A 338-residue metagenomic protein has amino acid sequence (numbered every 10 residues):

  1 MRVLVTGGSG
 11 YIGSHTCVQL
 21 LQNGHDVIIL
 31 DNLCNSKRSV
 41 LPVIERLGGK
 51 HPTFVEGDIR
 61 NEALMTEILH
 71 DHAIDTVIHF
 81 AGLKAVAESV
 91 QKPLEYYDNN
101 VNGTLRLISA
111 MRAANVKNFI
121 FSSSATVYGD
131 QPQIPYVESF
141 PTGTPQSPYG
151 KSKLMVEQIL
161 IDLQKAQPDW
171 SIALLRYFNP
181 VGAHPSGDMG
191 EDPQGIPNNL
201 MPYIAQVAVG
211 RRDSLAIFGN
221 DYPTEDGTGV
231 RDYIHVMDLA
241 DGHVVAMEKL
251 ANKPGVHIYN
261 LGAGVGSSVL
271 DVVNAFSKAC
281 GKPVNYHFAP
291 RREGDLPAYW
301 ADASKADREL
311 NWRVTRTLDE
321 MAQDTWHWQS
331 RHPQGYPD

Functional and structural regions predicted by a protein language model:
M1-A183: N-terminal Rossmann-like NAD(P)+-binding domain of SDR-like oxidoreductases, especially those catalyzing
M1-R2, Q91-P93, T144-P145, M189-G190 (+3 more regions): A short, structure-level motif marking secondary-structure boundaries and short turns
Y11-C17, V40, N61, V86 (+14 more regions): Short, electropositive, low-hydrophobicity segments enriched in small/polar residues
R38, P168, F178-N199, G210-R231: Short, flexible, glycine-rich and Lys/Arg-enriched loop motifs at helix boundaries that contact anionic partners
S39-P42, K50, A63, N198 (+3 more regions): Generic alpha-helical secondary structure signal
G57, Y96, T144, D192-I196 (+4 more regions): Pocket-edge positions in alpha/beta enzyme catalytic cores
Y97, Q146-L154, G190, Q194-N198 (+2 more regions): Short-chain dehydrogenase/reductase
L200-D338: C-terminal substrate-binding subdomain of Rossmann-fold SDR/epimerase-dehydratase oxidoreductases
